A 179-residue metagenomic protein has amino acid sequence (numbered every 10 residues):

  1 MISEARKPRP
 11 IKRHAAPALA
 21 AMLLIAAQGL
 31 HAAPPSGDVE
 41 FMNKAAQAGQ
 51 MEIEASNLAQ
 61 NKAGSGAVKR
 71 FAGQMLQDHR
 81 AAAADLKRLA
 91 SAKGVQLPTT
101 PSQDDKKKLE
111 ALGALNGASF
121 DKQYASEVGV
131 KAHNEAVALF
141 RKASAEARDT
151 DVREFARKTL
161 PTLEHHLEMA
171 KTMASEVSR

Functional and structural regions predicted by a protein language model:
I2-A18, M22-R179: His/Met- and acidic-residue-enriched segments that coordinate or traffic transition-metal cofactors and support
